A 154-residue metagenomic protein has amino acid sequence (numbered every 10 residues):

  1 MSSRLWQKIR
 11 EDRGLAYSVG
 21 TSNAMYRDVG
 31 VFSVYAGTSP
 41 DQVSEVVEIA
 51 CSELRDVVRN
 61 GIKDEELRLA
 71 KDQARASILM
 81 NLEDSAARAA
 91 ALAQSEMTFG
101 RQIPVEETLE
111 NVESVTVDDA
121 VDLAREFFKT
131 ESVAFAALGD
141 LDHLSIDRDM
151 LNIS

Functional and structural regions predicted by a protein language model:
M1-S3, N111, L141, S154: His/Glu-based metal-binding/catalytic segments typifying zinc-dependent metallopeptidases
Q7-V115, T130-G139: M16 family metallopeptidases and their MPP-like homologs
T116-R125: A short, acidic, amphipathic alpha-helical segment used as a generic capping/interface helix at domain edges
K129-S154: Proteolytic maturation boundary segments
